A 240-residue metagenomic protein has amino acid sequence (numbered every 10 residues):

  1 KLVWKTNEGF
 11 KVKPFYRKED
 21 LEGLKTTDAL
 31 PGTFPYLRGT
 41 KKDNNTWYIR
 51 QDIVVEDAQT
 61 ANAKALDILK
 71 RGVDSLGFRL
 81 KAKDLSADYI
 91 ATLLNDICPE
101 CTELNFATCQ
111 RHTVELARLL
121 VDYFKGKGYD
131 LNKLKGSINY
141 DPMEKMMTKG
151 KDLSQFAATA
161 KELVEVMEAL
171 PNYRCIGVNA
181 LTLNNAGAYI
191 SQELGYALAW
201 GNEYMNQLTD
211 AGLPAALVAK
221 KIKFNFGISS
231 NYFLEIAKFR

Functional and structural regions predicted by a protein language model:
K1-E235: Catalytic alpha/beta active-site cores
K238-R240: Extended, hydrophobic alpha-helical segments in both membrane/secreted and soluble proteins
